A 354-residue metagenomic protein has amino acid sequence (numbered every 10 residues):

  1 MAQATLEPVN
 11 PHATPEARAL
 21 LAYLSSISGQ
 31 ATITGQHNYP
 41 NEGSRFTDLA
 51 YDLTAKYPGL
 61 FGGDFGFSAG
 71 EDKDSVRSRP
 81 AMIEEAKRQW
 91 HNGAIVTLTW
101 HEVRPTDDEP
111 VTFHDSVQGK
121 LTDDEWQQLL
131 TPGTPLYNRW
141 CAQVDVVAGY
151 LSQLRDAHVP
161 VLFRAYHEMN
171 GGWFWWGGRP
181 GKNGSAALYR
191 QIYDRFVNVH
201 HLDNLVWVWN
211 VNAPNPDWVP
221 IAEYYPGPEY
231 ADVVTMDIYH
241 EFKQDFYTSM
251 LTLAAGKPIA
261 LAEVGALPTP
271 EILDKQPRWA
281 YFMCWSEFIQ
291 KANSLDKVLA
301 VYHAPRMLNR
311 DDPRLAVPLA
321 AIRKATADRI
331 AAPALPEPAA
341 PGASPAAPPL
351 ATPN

Functional and structural regions predicted by a protein language model:
A2-G66, E71, S75-V76, K324 (+2 more regions): N-terminal module-boundary/linker segments of secreted carbohydrate-active enzymes
R18-A19, E42-D52, P80-E84, V146-Y150 (+3 more regions): Alpha-helical scaffolding within the catalytic cores of extracellular/periplasmic polymer-degrading hydrolases
S25, D48-K56, A81-G93, L151-H158 (+2 more regions): Acidic (Asp/Glu)-rich catalytic clusters
G29-T32, K56-G59, N92-V96, D156-L162 (+4 more regions): Loop/turn elements at helix/coil->beta-strand transitions in domains of secreted/extracellular proteins
I33-H37, K257-G342, P349-P353: Substrate-binding cleft of secreted/luminal carbohydrate-active enzymes
Q36-H37, R164-Y166, Y189, Y193-V219 (+1 more regions): Aromatic-lined carbohydrate-recognition surfaces of secreted/lumenal glycan-active proteins
G63, I221-F242, W285: Aromatic- and acid-rich polysaccharide-binding/catalytic face of secreted or lumenal carbohydrate-active enzymes
E71-N198, L202: Substrate-binding cleft of extracellular glycoside hydrolase catalytic domains
